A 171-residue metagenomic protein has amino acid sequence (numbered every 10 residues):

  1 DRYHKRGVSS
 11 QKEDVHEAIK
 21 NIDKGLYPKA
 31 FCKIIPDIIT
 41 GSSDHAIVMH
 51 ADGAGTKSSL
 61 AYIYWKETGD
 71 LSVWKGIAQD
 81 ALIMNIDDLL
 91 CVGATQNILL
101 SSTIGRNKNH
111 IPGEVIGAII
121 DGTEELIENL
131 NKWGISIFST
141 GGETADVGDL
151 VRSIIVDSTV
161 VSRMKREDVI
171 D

Functional and structural regions predicted by a protein language model:
D1-G25: Flexible inter-domain linker/hinge segments
E17-D171: Glycine-rich phosphate/pyrophosphate-binding loop regions near the starts of catalytic domains
